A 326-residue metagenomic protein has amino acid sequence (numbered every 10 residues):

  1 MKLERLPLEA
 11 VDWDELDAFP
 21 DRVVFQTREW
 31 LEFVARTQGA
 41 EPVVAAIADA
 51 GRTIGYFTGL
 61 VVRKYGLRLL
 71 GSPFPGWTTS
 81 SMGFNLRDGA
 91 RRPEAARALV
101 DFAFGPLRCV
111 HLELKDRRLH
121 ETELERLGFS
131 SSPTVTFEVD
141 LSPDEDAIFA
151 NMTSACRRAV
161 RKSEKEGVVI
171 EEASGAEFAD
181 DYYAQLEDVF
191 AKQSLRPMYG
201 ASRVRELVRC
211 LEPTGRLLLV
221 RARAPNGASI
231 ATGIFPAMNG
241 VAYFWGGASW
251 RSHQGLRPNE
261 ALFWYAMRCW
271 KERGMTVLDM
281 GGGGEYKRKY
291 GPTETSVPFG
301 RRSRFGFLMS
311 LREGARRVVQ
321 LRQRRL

Functional and structural regions predicted by a protein language model:
K2-A50, Y56-L67, D116-G255: A conserved beta-strand-loop-helix scaffold within acyl/acetyltransferase catalytic domains
A46-D49, T53-F57, T79, R97-D101 (+1 more regions): Aromatic (often tryptophan-rich) hydrophobic motifs at membrane interfaces
L60-S81, L308: Conserved acyl-donor/pantetheine-binding loop and adjacent beta-alpha core of acyl/acetyltransferases and related
P75-F84, S132-E138, T295-P298: Acyl/amide activation-and-transfer machinery of modular secondary-metabolite enzymes
P75-R117: A gly/proline- and charged-residue-enriched helix-loop-helix capping module
W77-R91, S142-P143, G247-L256: A short, internal acetyl-CoA/4′-phosphopantetheine-binding micro-motif in the GNAT/acyltransferase core
R317-L321: Anionic ligand-binding catalytic core segments
R324: Acidic, metal-coordinating catalytic segment for phosphate/diphosphate chemistry, firing primarily on the Nudix
